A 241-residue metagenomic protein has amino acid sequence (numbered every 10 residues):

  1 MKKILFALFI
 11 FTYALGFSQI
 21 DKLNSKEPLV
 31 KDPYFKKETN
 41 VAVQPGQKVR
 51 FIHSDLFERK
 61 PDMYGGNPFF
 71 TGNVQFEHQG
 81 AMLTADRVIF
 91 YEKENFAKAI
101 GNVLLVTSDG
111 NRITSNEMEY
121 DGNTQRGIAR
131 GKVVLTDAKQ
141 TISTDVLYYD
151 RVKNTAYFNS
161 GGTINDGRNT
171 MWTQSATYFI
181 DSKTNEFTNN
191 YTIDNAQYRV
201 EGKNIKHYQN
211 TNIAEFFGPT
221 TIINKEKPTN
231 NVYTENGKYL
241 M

Functional and structural regions predicted by a protein language model:
M1-K22: Bacterial Sec-dependent N-terminal signal peptides
Q19-M241: N-terminal amphipathic/hydrophobic interface segments
